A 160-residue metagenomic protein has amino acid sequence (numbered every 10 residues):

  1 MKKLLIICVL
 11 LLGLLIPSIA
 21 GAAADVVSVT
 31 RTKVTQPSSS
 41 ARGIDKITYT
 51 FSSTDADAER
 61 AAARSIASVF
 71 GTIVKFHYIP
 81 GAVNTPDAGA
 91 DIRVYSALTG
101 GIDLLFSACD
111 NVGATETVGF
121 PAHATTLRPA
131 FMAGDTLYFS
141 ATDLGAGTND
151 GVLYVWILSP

Functional and structural regions predicted by a protein language model:
M1-L4: Positively charged n-region of N-terminal signal peptides that target proteins for export
C8-P17: Bacterial N-terminal signal peptides
A23-P160: Surface-exposed, low-hydrophobicity beta-strand/loop segments enriched in small/polar/acidic residues
